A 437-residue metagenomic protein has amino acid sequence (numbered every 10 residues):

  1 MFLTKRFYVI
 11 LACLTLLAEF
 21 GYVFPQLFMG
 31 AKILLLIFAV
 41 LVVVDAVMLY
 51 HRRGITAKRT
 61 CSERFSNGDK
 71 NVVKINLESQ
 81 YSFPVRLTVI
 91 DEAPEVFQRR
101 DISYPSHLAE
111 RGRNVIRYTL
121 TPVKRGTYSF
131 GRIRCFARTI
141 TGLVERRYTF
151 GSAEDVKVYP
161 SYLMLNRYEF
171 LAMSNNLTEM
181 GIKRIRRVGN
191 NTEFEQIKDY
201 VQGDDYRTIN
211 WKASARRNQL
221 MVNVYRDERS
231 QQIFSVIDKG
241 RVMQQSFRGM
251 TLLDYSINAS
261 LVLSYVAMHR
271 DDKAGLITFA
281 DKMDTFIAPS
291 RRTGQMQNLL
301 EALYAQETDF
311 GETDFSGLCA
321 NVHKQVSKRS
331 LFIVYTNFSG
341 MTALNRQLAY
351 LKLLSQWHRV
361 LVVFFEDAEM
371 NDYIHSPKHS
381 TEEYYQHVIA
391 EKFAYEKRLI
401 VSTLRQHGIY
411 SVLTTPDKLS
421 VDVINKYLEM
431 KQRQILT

Functional and structural regions predicted by a protein language model:
M1-A57: Extracellular/lumenal glycan-associated context and N-glycosylation machinery
M1-F24, K198-R207, K212, R241-S246 (+1 more regions): Acidic, low-complexity intrinsically disordered regions
I37-G294, R329-V334, N345, A349 (+2 more regions): An amphipathic, basic-hydrophobic helix/alpha-beta surface used to engage anionic, phosphate-rich ligands or surfaces
